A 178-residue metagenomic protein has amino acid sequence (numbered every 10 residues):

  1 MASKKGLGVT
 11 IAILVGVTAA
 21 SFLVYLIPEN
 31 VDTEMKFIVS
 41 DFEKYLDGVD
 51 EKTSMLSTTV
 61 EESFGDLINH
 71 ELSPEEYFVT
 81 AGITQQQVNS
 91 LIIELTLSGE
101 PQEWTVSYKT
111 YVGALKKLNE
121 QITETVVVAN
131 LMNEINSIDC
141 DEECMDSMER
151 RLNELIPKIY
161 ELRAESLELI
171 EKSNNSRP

Functional and structural regions predicted by a protein language model:
M1-V9: Short, low-complexity patches enriched in S/T/P/G
V9-V24: Hydrophobic membrane-insertion alpha-helices, especially the h-region of bacterial N-terminal signal peptides
A20-D41: Transmembrane signal-anchor/signal-peptide helices with a preference for the extracytoplasmic
E34-A81, E120-P178: C-terminal amphipathic alpha-helix
T84-K116, N174-P178: Short, solvent-exposed, charged loop/turn and helix-capping segments that join or cap alpha-helices on peripheral
